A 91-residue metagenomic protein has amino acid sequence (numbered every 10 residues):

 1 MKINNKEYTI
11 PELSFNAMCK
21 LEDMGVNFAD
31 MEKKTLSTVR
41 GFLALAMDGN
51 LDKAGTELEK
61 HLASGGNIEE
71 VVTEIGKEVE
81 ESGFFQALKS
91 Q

Functional and structural regions predicted by a protein language model:
K2-E7, F15-N16, D23-K33, G49-Q91: Charged interaction scaffolds used for protein-protein
L36-S37: Amphipathic alpha-helical repeat elements characteristic of tetratricopeptide repeat
